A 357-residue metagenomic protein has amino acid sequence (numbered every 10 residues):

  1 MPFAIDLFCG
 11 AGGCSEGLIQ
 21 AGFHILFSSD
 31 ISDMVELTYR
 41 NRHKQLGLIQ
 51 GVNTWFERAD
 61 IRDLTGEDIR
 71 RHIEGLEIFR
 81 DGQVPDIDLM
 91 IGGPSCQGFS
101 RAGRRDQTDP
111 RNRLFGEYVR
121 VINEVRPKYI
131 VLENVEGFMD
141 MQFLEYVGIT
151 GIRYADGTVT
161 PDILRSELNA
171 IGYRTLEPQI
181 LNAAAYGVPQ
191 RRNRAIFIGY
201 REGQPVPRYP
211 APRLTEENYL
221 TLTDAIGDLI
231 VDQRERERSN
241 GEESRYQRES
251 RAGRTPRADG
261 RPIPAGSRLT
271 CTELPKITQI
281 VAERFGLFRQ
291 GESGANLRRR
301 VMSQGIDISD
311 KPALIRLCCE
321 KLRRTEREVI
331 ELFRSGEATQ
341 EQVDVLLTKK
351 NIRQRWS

Functional and structural regions predicted by a protein language model:
P2-F3, C9-F23, A170, R194-S357: S-adenosyl-L-methionine-dependent DNA methyltransferase catalytic core
P2-Y129, N134-G157, N169: Core alpha/beta nucleotide-donor-binding catalytic domains of modification enzymes
T38, E117, T160-E167, R191-I198: Alpha-helical scaffold elements adjacent to nucleotide-binding pockets in ATP/GTP-utilizing enzyme cores
R62, L181-A184, D232: Short, solvent-exposed coil/turn elements at secondary-structure transition points
R126-K128, Y173, N193: A short helix->loop->beta-strand "cap" motif at the edges of active sites that frequently abuts
E136, Y173-A185: Conserved S-adenosyl-L-methionine
E145, Y154, T158-P161, L214-Y219: A conserved active-site-flanking secondary-structure segment within enzyme catalytic domains
I180-R201: Substrate-binding/catalytic lobe of Class I Rossmann-like enzymes that use SAM or dcSAM, i.e., the mid-to-C-terminal
